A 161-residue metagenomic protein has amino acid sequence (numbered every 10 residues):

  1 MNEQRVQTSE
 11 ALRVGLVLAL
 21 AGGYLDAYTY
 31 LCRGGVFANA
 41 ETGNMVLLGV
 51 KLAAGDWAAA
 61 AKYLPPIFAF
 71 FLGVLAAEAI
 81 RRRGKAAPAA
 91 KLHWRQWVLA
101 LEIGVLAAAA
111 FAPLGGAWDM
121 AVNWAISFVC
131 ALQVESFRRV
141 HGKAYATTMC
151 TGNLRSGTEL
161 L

Functional and structural regions predicted by a protein language model:
N2-L161: Alpha-helical transmembrane segments of multi-pass membrane proteins
